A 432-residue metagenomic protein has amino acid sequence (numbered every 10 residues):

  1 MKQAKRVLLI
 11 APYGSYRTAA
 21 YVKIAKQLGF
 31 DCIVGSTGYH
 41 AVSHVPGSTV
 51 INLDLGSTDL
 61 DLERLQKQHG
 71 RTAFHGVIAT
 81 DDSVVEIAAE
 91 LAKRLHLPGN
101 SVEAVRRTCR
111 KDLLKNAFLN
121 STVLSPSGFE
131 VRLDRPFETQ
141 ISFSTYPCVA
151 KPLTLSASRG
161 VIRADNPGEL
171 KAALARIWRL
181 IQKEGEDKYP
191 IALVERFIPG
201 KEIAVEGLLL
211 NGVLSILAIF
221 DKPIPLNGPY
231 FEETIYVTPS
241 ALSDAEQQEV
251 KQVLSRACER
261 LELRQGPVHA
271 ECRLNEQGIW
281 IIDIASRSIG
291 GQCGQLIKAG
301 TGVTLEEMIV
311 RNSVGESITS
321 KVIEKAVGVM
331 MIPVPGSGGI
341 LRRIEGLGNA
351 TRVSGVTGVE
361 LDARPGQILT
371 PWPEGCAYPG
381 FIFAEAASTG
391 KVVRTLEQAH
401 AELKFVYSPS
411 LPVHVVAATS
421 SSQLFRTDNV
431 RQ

Functional and structural regions predicted by a protein language model:
M1-A104, D362-A377, E385-T419, D428-N429: ATP-binding N-terminal substructure of ATP-dependent carboxylate-amine bond-forming enzymes
K2-K5, Q248-A270, E276, A285-R342: Active-site "cap" helix and flanking loop/linker of ATP-utilizing ligase/carboxylase catalytic domains
K5-L8, A117-S121, Q140, V310-Q432: Peripheral (often C-terminal) accessory segments that flank ATP-dependent C-N-forming ligase machineries
V50-G56, F129-L133, I162-A164: Short acidic-hydrophobic, aromatic-tinged amphipathic segments that line or gate anion-handling sites
K93-G160, R179-E184: A conserved helix-loop-beta module that forms one wall/lid of the active-site cleft in ATP-utilizing catalytic domains
L124-G128, P147-A150, R163-G200, Y230-Y236 (+1 more regions): Conserved ATP-binding module of the ATP-grasp superfamily
V131, V161-N166, L208-L210, N275 (+1 more regions): Short beta-strand-to-turn element immediately C-terminal to the catalytic PLP-Schiff-base lysine in fold type I
L174-P225, L242-Q252, E259, H269-W280 (+2 more regions): Phosphate-binding site of ATP-dependent enzymes
